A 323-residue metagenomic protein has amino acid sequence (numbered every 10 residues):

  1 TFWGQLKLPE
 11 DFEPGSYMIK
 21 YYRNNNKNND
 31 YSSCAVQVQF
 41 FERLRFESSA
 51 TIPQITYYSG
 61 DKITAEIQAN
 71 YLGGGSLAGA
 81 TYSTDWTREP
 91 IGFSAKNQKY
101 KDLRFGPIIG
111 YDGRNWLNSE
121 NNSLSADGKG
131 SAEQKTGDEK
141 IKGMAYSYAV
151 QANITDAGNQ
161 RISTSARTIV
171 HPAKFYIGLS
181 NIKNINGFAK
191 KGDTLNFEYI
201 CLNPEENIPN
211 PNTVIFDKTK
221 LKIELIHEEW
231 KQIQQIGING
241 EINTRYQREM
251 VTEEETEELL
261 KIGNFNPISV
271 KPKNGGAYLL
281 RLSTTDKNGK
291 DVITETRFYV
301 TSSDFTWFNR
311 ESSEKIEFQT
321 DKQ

Functional and structural regions predicted by a protein language model:
T1-Q323: A structural signal for beta-strand and strand-to-loop patches characteristic of beta-rich domains
